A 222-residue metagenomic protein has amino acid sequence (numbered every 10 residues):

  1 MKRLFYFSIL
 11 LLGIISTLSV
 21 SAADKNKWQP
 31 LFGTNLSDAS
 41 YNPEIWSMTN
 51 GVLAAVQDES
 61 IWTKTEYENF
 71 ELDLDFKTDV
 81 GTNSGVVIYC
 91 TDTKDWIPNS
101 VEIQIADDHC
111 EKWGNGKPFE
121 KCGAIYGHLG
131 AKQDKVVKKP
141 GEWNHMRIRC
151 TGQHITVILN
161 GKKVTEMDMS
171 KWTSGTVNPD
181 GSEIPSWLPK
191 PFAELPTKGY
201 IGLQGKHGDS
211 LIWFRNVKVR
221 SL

Functional and structural regions predicted by a protein language model:
M1-S8: Bacterial N-terminal signal peptides that target proteins for export
Y6, L18-S21: Intrinsically disordered and other compositionally biased segments
S8-S16: Bacterial N-terminal signal peptides
V20-L222: Carbohydrate-interacting regions of secretory-pathway proteins
